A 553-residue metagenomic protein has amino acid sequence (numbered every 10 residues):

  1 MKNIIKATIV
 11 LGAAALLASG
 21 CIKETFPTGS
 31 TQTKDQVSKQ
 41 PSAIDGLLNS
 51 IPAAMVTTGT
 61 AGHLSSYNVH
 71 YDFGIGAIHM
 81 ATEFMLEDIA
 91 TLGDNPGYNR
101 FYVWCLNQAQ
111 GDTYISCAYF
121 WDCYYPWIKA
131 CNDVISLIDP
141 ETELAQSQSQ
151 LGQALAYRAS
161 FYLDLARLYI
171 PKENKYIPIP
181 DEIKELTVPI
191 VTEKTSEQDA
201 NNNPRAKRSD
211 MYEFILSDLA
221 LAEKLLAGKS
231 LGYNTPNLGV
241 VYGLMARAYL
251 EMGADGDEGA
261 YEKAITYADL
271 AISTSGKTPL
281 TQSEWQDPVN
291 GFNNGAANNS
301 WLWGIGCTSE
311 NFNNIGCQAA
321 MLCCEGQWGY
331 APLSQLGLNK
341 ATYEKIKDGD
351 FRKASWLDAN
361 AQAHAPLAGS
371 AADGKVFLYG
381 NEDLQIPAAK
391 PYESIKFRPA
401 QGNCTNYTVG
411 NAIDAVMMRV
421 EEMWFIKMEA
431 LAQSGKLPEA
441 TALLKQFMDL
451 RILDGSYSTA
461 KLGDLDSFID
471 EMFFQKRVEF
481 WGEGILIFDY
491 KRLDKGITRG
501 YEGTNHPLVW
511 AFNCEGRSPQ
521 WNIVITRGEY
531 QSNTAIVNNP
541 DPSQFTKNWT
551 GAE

Functional and structural regions predicted by a protein language model:
M1-G20: Sec-dependent bacterial lipoprotein signal peptides
C21-H79, M321-G337, T342-D348, R352-N360 (+4 more regions): Membrane-proximal, proline-rich intrinsically disordered regions
Q32-D35, H70-I75, Y169-K184, G228-A319 (+1 more regions): Short, surface-exposed recognition loops and adjoining beta-strand edges that mediate ligand/DNA contacts, enriched
G93-Y169, A206-D210, A220-L231, T408-A415 (+1 more regions): Conserved, well-structured interaction surfaces
L151, R158, L165, M245 (+3 more regions): Structural register within alpha-helical repeat arrays
D348-R419: Flexible, polar/acidic helix-loop-strand segments at domain edges
